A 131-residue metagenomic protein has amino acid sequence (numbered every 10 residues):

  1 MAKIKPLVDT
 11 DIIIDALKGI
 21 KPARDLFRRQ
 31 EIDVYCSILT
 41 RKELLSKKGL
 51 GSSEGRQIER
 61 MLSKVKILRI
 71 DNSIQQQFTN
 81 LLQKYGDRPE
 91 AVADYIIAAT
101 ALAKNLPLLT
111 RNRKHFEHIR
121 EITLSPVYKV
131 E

Functional and structural regions predicted by a protein language model:
M1-C36, S46-E59, E131: Short, well-structured N-terminal submotif of metal-dependent ribonuclease cores
I4, I67-R111: Active-site neighborhoods of divalent-metal-dependent phosphate/nucleic-acid chemistry enzymes
D9-T10, L44, F78, A101 (+1 more regions): Generic structural signal for small/hydrophobic residues in well-ordered secondary structure, especially within
I12-I13, T40, I74, I96-I97 (+1 more regions): Alpha-helix capping/helix-boundary segments
I13-I14, L45, E117, S125: Nucleotide phosphate-binding site architecture
Q30, M61-S63, I119-R120: Short, structured coil segments at secondary-structure junctions
A98-E131: Acidic, metal-binding active-site segment of PIN/NYN-like and related structure-specific nucleases
